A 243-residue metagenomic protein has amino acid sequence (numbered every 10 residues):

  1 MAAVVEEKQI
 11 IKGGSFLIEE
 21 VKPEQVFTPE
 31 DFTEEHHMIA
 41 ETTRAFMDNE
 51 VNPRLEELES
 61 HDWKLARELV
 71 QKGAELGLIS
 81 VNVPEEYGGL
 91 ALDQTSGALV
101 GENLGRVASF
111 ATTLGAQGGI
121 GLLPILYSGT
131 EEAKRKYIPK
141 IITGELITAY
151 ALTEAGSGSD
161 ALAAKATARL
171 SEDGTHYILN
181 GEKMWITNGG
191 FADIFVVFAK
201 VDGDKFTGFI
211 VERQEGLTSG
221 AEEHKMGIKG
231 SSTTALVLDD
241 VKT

Functional and structural regions predicted by a protein language model:
M1-E35: Intrinsic disorder at enzyme termini
Q9, G13, T43-E50, G129-K136 (+3 more regions): Long, well-ordered alpha-helical segments
K12, E75-E145, N188-I194: Internal helix-loop-helix
G144-L152: A short, Trp-centered hydrophobic/proline-enriched beta-strand micro-motif
G156-S159, W185-N188, K200, K225-S232: Short Gly/Pro-enriched turn/cap motifs at secondary-structure boundaries
A163-K165, G216-K242: Flexible, small-/acidic-enriched active-site or ligand-binding loops
A166-L170: A structural signal for short hydrophobic beta-strand segments in well-ordered beta-sheet cores
T175-A221: A short core secondary-structure module
